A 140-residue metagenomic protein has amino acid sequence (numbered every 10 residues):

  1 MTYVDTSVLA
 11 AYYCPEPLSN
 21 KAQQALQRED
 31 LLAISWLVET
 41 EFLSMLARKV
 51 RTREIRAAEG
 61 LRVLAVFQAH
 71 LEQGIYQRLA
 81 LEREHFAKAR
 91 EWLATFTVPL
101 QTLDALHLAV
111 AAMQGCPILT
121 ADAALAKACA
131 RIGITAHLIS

Functional and structural regions predicted by a protein language model:
M1, E84-A87, L108, A112-S140: Acidic, PIN/NYN-like endoribonuclease modules and their adjacent C-terminal/linker elements
M1-V38, M45, K49-L64: Short, well-structured N-terminal submotif of metal-dependent ribonuclease cores
E29-L32, Q77, A112-I118: Short active-site oxyanion
I34, A80, T102-A105, L119-T120: Short beta-strand scaffold positions
L37-T40, E84, L103-L106: Aromatic- and histidine-enriched alpha-helix N-cap/loop-to-helix transition segments that scaffold the rims
E39, R62, Q68-F96: Acidic catalytic patch
L46, V50-R53, L71, I75 (+2 more regions): Short amphipathic alpha-helical interaction patches enriched in hydrophobic/aromatic residues with interspersed Lys/Arg
